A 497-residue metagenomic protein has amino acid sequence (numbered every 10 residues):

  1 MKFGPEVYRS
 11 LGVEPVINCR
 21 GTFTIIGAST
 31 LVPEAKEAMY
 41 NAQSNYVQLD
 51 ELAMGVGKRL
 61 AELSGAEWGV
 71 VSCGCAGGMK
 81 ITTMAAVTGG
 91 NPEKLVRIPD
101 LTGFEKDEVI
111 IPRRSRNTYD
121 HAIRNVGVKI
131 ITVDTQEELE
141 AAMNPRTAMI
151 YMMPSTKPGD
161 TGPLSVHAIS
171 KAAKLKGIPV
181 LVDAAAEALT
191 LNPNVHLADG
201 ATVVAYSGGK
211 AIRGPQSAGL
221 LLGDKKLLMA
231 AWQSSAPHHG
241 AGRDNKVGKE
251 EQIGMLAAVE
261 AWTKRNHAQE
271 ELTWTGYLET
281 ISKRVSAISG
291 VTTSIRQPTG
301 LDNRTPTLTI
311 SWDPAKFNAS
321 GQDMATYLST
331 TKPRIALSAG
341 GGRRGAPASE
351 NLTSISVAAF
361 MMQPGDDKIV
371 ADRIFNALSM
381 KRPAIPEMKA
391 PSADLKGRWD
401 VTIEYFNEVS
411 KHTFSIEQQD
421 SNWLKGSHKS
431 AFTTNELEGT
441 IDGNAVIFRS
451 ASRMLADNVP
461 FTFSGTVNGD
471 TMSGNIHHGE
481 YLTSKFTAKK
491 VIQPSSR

Functional and structural regions predicted by a protein language model:
K2-I26, T30, M54-S72, A76-H267 (+8 more regions): Conserved PLP-enzyme active-site core in the AAT-like
V7, S286-S379: Conserved C-terminal alpha-helix-loop-beta "cap" of PLP-dependent enzymes that closes/shapes the active-site mouth
P15-I25, E34-Q43, T305-I310: Generic N-terminal amphipathic, Lys/Arg-enriched alpha-helix
A42-D50: N-terminal alpha-helical segment of soluble enzymes
L49-M54, W68-G69, G242-K246, R265-T275 (+3 more regions): Flexible, glycine/charged-enriched surface loops at secondary-structure junctions
G248-P314: Active-site pocket-lining segment
S354-S356, P364-R398, F406, T487-R497: Amphipathic/hydrophobic helical signal segments and adjacent flexible N-terminal regions that mediate secretion
P391-R497: Central antiparallel beta-sheet cores of small beta-barrel/beta-sandwich binding domains
